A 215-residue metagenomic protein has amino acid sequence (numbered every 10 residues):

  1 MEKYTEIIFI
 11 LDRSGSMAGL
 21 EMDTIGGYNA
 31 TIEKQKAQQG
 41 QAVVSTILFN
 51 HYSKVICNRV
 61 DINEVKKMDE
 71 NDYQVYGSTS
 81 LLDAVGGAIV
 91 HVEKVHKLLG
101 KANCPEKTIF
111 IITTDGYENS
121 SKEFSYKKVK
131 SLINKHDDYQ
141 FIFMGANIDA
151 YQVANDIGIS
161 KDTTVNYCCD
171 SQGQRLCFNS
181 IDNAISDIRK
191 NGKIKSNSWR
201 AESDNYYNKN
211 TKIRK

Functional and structural regions predicted by a protein language model:
M1-K215: Acidic, low-complexity intrinsically disordered regions
